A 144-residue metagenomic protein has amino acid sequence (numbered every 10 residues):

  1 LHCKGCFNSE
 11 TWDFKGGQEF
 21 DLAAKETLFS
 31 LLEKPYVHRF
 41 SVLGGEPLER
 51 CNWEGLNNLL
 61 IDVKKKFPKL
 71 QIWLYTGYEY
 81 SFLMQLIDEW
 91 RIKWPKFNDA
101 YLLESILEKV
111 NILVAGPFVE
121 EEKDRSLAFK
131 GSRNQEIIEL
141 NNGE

Functional and structural regions predicted by a protein language model:
L1-K4: N-terminal pre-triad scaffold of radical SAM enzymes
N8-K93: Conserved Radical SAM active-site core
E33-P35, K65-Q71, T76-E144: Auxiliary Fe-S-binding modules of radical SAM enzymes
